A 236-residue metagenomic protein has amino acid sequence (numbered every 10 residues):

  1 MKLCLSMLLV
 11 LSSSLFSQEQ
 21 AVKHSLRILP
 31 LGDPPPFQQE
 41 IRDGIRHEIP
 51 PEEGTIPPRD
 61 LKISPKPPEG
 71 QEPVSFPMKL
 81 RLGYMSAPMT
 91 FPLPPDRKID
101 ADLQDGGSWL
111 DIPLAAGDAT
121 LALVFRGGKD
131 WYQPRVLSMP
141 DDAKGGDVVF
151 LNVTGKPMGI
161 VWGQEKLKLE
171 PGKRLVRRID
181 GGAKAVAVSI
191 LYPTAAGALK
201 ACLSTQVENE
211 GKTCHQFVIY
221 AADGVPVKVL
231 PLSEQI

Functional and structural regions predicted by a protein language model:
M1-L8: Sec-dependent signal peptide recognition, specifically the positively charged N-region followed immediately by
L8-S17: Hydrophobic h-region of N-terminal signal peptides that target proteins for export in Gram-negative bacteria
Q18-I236: Intrinsically disordered, low-complexity polar regions and short flexible loop motifs
